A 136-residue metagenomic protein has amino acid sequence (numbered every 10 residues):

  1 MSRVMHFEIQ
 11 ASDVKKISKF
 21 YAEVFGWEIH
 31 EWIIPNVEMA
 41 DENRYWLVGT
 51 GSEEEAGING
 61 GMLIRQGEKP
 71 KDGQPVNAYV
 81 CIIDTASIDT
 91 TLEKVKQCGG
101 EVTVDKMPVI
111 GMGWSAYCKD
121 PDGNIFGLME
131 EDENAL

Functional and structural regions predicted by a protein language model:
M1, E8-G57: Core segments of cupin and vicinal oxygen chelate
V4-S12, G49, Q66-K94, W114-K119: Vicinal oxygen chelate
I9, W32-I33, L92-L136: Vicinal oxygen chelate
K19, E23, T90-Q97: Replace "anionic and nucleotidyl ligands
E38, K69, D132-A135: Flexible, glycine-rich phosphate/dinucleotide-binding loops and adjacent beta-alpha linkers at cofactor/substrate
E54-N59, G123-F126: Short, charged/polar, Gly/Pro-enriched secondary-structure boundary elements
